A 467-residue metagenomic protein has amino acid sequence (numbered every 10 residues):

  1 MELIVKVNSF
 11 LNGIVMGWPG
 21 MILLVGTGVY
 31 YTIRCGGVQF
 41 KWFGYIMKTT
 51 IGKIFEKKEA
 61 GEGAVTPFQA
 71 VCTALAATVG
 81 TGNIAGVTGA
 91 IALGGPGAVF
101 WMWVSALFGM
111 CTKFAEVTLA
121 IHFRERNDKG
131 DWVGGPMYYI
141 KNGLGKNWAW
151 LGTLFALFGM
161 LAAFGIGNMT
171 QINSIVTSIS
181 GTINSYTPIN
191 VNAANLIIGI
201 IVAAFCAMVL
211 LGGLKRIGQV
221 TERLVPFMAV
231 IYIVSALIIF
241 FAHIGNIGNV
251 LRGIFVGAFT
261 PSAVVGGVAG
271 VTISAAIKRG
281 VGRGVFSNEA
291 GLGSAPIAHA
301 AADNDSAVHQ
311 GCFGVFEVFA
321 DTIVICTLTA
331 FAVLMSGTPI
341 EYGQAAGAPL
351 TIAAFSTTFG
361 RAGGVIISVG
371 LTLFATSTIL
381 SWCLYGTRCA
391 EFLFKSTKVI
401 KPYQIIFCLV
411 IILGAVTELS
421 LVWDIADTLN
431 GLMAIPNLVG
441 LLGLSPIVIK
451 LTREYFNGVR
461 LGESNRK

Functional and structural regions predicted by a protein language model:
M1-T81, I91-A98, G109, I412 (+1 more regions): N-terminal alpha-helical transmembrane segments of multi-pass membrane transport and channel/translocase proteins
L3-I4, I33-Q39, G82-V87, P96 (+7 more regions): Transmembrane helix-loop junctions in multi-pass membrane proteins
L23-Y30, R34-M47, F155, I172-I179 (+4 more regions): Membrane-interface loop-to-helix entry segments
Y31-T32, S105-G130, M137, K141-N173 (+3 more regions): Helix-loop-helix module between adjacent transmembrane segments
G37-P67, G89-V99, W103, C111-K146 (+3 more regions): Flexible loop linkers connecting adjacent transmembrane helices in multi-pass alpha-helical membrane transporters
K58-L93, L119-M137, K141-G143, L154-M160 (+1 more regions): Alpha-helical membrane segments and immediately flanking helix-loop junctions that form or couple to the substrate/ion
F108-E116, G199-L214, V225-G245, K278 (+3 more regions): Selective recognition of specific alpha-helical transmembrane segments in multi-pass small-molecule
E116-R124, D128, L237-G253, P261-V268 (+3 more regions): Extracellular/periplasmic helix-exit of transmembrane alpha-helices
